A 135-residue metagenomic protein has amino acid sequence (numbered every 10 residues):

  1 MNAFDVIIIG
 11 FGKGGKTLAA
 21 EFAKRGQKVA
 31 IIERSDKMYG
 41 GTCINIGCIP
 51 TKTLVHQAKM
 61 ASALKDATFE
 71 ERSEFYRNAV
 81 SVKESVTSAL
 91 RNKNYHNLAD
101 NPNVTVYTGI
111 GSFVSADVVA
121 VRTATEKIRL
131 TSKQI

Functional and structural regions predicted by a protein language model:
M1-G12: Beta1/beta-strand and adjacent pyrophosphate-binding region of the FAD-binding site in flavoprotein oxidoreductases
N2-A3, E21-Q27, R34-I135: Glycine-rich flavin
I9, I32-E33: The conserved SAM/SAH-binding core of class I Rossmann-like methyltransferase domains, concentrating on the hydrophobic
G15-K16: N-terminal Rossmann-fold NAD(P) dinucleotide-binding loop
